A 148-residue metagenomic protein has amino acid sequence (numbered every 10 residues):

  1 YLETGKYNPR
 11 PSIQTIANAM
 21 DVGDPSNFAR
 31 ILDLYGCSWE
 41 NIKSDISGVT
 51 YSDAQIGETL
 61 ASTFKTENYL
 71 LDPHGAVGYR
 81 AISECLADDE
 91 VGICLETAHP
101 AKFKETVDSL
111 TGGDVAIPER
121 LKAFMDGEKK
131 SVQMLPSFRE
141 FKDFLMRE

Functional and structural regions predicted by a protein language model:
Y1-E148: PLP-dependent amino-acid enzyme catalytic core
